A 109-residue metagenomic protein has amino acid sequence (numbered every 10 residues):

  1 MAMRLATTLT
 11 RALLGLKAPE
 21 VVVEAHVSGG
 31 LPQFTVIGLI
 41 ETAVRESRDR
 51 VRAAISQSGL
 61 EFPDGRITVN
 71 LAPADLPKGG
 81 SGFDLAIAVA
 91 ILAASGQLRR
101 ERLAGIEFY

Functional and structural regions predicted by a protein language model:
M1-Y109: Peripheral, non-AAA+ core regions of ATP-driven protein-machinery
